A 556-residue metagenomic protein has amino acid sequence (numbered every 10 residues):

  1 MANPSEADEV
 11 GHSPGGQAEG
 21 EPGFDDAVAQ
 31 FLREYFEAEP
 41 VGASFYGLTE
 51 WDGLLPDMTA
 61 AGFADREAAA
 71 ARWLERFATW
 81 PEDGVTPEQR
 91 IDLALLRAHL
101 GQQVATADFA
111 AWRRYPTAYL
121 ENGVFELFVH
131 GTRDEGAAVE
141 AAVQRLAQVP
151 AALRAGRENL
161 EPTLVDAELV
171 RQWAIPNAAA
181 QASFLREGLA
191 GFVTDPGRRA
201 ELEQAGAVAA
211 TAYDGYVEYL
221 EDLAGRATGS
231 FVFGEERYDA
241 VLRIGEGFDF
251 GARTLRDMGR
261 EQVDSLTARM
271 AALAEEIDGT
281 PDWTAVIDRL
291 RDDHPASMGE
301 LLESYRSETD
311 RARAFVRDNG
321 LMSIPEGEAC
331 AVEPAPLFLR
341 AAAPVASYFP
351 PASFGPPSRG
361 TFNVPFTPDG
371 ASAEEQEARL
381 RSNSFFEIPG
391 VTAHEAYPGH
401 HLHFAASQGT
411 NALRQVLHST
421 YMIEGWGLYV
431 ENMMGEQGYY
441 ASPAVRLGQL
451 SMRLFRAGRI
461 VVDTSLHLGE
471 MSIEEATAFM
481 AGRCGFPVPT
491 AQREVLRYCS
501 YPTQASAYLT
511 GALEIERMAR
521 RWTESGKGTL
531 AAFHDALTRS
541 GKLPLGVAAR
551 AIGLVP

Functional and structural regions predicted by a protein language model:
A2-P556: N-terminal maturation segment of proteins
